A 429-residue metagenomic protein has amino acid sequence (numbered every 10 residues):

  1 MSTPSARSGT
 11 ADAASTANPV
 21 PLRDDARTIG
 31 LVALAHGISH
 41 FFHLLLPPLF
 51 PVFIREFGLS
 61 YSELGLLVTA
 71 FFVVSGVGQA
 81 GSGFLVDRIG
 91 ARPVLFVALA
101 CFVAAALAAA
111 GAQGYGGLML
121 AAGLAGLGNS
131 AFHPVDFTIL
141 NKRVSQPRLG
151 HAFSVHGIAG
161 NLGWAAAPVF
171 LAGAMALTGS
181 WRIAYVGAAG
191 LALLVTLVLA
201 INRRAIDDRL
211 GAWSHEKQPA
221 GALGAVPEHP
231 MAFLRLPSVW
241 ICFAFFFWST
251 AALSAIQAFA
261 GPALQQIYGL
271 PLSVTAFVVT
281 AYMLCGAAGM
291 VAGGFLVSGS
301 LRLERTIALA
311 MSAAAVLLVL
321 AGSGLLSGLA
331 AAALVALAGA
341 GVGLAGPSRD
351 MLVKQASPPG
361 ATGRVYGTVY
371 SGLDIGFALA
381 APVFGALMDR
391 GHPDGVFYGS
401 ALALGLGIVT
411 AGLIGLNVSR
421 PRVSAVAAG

Functional and structural regions predicted by a protein language model:
D12-R23, D207-I241: Juxtamembrane intracellular "pre-TM" segments in multi-pass secondary transporters
L44, F72-A80, A165, M283-A287 (+2 more regions): Residue-level signature of mid-helix packing/kink "hotspots" within the transmembrane helices of 12-pass Major
L46-P47, S238-M283, A287: Extracytoplasmic gate region of multi-pass secondary transporters
V77-Q113: Conserved MFS/SLC helix-loop-helix module at the cytosolic interface between two early adjacent transmembrane helices
G78-G90, M290-R302, M388-D389: Helix-to-loop junctions at the C-terminal end of transmembrane segments in multipass secondary transporters
R88-L99, S298-M311: Cytoplasmic membrane-interface "Motif A"-like loop-to-helix N-cap segments of 12-TM Major Facilitator Superfamily
A121-G160: Cytoplasmic helix-loop-helix junction between adjacent transmembrane helices in 12-TM secondary transporters
H156-D207: Helix-loop-helix hairpin linking two adjacent transmembrane segments in secondary transporters
